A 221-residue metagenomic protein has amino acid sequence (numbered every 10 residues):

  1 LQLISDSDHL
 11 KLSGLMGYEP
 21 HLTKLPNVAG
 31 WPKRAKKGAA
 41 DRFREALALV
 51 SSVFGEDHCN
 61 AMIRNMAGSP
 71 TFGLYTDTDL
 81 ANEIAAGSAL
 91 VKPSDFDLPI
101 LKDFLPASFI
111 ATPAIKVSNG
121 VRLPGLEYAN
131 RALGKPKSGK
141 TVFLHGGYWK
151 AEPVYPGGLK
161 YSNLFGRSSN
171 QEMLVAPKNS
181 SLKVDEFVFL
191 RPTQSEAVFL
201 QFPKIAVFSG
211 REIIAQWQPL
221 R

Functional and structural regions predicted by a protein language model:
L1-K102: Active-site loop/helix belt of alpha/beta enzymes
R34-A35, P70-L144, Y148-K160: Active-site loop ensemble at the mouth of alpha/beta enzyme cores that anchors a bound cofactor
K37-R44, F104-S108, S168, L182: Electropositive phosphate-/nucleotide-binding environments in soluble metabolic enzymes
D41-E45, I115, L220-R221: Short, basic, helix/turn surface patches
N119-R221: C-terminal accessory subdomain/extension
